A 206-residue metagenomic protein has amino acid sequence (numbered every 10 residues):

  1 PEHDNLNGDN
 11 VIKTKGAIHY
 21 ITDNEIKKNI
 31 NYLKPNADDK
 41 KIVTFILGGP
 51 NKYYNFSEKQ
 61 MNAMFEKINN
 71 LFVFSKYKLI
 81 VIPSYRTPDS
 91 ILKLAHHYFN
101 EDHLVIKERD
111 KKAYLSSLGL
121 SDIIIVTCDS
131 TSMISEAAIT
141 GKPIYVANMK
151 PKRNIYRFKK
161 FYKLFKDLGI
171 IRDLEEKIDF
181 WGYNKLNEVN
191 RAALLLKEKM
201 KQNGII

Functional and structural regions predicted by a protein language model:
P1-L6, Y85-D89, S130: Short, polar loop motifs at secondary-structure junctions
P1-S57, L174, F180-L186, N190: A nucleotide-sugar donor-handling region in carbohydrate enzymes
N7, Y53-Y54, T87-K93, K152-I155: Short, charged/polar "capping" segments at the starts of alpha-helices and the immediately preceding loops
P50-I82: Conserved catalytic-core segment of nucleotide-activated headgroup transferases in glycan assembly
K76-D110: Catalytic donor nucleotide-activated moiety binding site of glycosyltransferases and closely related
Y114-I155: A donor-sugar binding/catalytic signature common to diverse glycosyltransferases and related nucleotide-sugar
Y162-I206: Leloir-type glycosyltransferase catalytic cores
